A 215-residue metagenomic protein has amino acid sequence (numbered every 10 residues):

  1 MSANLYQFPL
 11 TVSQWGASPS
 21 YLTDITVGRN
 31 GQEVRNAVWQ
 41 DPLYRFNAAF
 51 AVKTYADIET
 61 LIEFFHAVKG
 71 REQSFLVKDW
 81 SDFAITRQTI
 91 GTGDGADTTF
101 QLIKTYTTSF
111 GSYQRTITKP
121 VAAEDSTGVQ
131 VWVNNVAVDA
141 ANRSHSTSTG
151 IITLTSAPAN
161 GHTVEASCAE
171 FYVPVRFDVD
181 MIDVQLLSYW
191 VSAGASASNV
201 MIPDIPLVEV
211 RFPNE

Functional and structural regions predicted by a protein language model:
M1-Q73, V173-A195, V200: Solvent-exposed edge beta-strands and adjacent loop segments that serve as assembly or binding interfaces
R35-N36, T89, L154-S156: Beta-strand-rich interaction surfaces with strong enrichment in secreted/lumenal proteins
L43, D97, S126, A159-N160: Generic structural microfeature
R45, D97-T99, T147-I151: A generic structural signal for beta-strand entry/edge sites
V52, K104-T107, T153-N160, R211: Secondary-structure transition/turn motif
I62-N142, A169-E215: Extended beta-strand solenoid/passenger and fiber regions
V136-H162: A surface-exposed beta-strand-loop module
H162-C168: Generic detector of short, aliphatic-rich beta-strand segments that form the cores of beta-sheets in diverse domain
